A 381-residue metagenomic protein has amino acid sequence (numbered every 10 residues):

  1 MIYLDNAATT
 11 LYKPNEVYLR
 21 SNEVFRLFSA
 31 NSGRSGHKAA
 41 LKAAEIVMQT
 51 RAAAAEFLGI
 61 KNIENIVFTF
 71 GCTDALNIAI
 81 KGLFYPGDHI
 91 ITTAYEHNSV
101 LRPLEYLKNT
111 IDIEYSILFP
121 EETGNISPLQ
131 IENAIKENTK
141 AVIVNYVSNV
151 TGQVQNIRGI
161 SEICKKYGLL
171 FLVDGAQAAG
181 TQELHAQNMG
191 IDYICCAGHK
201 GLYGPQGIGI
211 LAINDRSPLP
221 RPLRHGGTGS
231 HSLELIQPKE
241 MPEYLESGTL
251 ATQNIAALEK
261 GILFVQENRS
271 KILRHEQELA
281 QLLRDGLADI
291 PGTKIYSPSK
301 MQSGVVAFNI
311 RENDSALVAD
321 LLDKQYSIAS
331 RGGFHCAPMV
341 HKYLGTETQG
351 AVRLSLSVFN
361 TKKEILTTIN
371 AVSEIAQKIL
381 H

Functional and structural regions predicted by a protein language model:
M1-H381: Pyridoxal 5′-phosphate
